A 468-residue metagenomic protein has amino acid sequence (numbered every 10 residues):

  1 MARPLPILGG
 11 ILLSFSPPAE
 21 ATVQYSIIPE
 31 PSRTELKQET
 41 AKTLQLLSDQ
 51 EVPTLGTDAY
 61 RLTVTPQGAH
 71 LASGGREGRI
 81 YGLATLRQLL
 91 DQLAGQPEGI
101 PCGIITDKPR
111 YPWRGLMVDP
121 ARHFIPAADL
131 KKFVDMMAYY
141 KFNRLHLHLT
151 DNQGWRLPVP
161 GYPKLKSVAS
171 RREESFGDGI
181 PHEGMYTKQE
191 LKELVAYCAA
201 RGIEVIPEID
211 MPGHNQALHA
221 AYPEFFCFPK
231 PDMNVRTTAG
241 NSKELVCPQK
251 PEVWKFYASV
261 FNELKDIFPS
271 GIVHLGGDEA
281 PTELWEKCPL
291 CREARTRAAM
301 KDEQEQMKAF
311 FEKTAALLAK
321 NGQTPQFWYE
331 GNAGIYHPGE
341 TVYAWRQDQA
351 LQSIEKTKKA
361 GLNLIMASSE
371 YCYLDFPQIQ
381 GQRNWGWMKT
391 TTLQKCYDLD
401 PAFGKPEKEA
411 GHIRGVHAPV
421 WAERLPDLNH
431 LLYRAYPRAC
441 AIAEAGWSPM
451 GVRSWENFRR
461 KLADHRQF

Functional and structural regions predicted by a protein language model:
P6-S14: Bacterial N-terminal signal peptides
A19-Y111, P419, H430, G446-F468: Contiguous, structured surface segment used for ligand recognition
G75, L116, M137, V205 (+4 more regions): Conserved, mostly hydrophobic/aromatic
C102-I125, K132, A138-Y140: An acidic-aromatic substrate-binding cleft motif
P109, Q153-A200, N215-K255, E283-E305: Aromatic- and acidic-residue-enriched carbohydrate-binding clefts of CAZyme catalytic domains
K131-N152: Catalytic domains of carbohydrate-active enzymes, especially glycoside hydrolases
R236-T237, S242-G339, Q347-A350, I354: Active-site neighborhood of glycoside hydrolase catalytic domains
P325-E330, I335-E340, A344-F468: Flexible, acidic glycine-rich loops studded with aromatic residues
